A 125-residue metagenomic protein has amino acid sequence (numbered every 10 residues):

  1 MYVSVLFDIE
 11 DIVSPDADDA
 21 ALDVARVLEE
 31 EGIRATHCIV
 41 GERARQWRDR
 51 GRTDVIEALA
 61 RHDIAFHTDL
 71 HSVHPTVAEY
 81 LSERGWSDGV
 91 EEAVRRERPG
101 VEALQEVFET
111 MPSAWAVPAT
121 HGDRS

Functional and structural regions predicted by a protein language model:
M1-V27: N-terminal regions that are enriched for targeting/export leaders and immediately downstream pro/stem segments
I33-D123: Metal-dependent polysaccharide deacetylase catalytic core of the NodB/CE4 family, i.e., the active-site-bearing domain
